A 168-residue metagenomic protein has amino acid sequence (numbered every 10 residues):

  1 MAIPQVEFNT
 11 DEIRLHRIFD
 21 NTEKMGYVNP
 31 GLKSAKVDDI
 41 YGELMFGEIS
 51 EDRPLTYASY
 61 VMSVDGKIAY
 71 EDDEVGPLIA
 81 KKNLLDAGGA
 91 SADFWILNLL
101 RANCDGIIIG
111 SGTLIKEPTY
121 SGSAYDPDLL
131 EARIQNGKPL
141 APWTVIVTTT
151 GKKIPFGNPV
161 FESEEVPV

Functional and structural regions predicted by a protein language model:
I3-V64, A69-V168: Active-site ligand-binding patch in enzyme domains
